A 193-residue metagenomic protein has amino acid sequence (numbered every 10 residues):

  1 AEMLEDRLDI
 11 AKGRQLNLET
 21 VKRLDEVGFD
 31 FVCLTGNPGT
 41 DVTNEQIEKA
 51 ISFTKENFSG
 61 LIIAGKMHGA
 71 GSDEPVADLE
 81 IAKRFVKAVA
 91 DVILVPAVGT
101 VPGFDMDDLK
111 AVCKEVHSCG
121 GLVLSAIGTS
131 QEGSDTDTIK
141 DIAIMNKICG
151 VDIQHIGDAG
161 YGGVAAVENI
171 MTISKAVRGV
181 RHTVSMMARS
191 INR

Functional and structural regions predicted by a protein language model:
E2-L122, D137-I156, K175: Alpha/beta enzyme core
G103, G133-S134, V164: Alpha-helix capping and helix-loop boundary segments enriched in small/acidic/polar residues
V112, A159-S190: C-terminal helical cap(s) of enzyme catalytic domains, especially alpha/beta-barrels
H117, I127-E132: Hydrophobic alpha-helical bundle architecture
I127, G157-A159: Short beta-alpha connecting loops at secondary-structure transitions that line or flank enzyme active sites
